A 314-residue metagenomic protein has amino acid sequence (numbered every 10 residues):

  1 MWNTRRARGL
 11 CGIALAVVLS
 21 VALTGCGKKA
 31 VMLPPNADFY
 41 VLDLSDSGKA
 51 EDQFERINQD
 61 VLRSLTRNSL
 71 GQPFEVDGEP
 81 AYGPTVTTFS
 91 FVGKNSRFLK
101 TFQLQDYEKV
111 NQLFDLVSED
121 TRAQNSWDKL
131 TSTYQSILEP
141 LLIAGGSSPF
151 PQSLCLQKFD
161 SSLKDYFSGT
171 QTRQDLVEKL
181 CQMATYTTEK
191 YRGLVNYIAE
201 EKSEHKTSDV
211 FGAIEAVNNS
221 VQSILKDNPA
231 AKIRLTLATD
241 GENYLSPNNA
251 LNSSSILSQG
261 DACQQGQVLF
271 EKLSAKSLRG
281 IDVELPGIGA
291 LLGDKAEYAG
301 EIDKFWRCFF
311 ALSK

Functional and structural regions predicted by a protein language model:
W2-I13: Bacterial N-terminal signal peptides that target proteins for export
A22-G25: C-terminal motif of bacterial Sec signal peptides marking the signal peptidase cleavage site
G27-K29: Bacterial signal peptide processing site
P34-E178, R234-T236: Von Willebrand factor
P34-E51, R192-E201, V283-G289: Acidic/histidine-rich, surface-exposed loop or edge segments in extracytoplasmic proteins
R192-F211, L251-S258: Surface-exposed cleft-lining segments at the edges of enzyme active sites
K206-K226, D261-L269: A Trp-anchored, charged/polar loop motif used as the substrate-binding/catalytic surface of acyl/ester-handling
E242-I302: VWA/integrin I-like adhesion module and closely mimicked acidic/polar interface patches used
